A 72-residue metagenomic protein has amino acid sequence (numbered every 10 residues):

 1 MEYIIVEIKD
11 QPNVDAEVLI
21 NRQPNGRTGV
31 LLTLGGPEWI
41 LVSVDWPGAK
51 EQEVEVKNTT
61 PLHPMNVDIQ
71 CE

Functional and structural regions predicted by a protein language model:
M1-E72: Short loop/turn and low-complexity linker motifs enriched in small/turn-promoting residues
